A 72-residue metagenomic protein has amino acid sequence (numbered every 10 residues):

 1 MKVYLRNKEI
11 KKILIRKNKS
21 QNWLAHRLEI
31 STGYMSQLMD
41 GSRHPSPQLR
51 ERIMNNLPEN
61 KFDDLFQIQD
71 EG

Functional and structural regions predicted by a protein language model:
M1-S20: A short, Lys/Arg-rich alpha-helix, primarily the initiator
L14, M39, L49: DNA major-groove recognition helix of helix-turn-helix
Q21, T32, R50: Helix-turn-helix DNA-binding elements, focusing on the entry/boundary residues of the two helices that contact DNA
L24-A25: Short alpha-helical "recognition helix" segments of helix-turn-helix
I30-H44: Recognition helix of helix-turn-helix/homeodomain-like DNA-binding domains that insert into the DNA major groove
T32, P47, D63-G72: Short, charged recognition helix plus adjacent turn of helix-turn-helix-like nucleic-acid-binding domains
S42-N55: Short, basic-rich loop-to-helix N-cap that marks the start of a DNA-contacting helix
